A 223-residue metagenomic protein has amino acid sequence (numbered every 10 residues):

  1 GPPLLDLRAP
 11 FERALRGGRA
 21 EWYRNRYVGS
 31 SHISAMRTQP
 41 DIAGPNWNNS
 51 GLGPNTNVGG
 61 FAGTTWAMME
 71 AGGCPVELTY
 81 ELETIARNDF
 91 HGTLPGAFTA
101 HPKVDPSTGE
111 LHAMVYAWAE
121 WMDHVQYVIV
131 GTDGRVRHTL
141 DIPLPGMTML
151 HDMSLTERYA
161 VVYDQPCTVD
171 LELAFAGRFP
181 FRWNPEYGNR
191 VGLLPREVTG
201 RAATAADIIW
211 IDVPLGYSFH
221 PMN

Functional and structural regions predicted by a protein language model:
G1-N223: Beta-propeller domains
